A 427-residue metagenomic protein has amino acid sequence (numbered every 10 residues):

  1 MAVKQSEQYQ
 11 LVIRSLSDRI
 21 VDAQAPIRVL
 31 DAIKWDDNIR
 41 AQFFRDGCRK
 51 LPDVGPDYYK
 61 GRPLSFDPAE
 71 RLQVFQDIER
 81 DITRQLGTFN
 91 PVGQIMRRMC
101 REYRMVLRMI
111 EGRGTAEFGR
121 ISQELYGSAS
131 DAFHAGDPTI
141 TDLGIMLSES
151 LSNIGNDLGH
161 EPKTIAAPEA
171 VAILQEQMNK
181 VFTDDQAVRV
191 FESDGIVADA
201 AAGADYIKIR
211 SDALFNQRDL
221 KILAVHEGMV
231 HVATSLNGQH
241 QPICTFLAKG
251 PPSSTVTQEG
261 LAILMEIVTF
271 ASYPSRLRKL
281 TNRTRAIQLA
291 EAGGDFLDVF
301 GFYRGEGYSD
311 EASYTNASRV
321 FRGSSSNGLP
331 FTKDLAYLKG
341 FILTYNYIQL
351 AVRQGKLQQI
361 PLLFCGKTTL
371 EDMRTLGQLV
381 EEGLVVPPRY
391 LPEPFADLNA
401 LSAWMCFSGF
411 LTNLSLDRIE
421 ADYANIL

Functional and structural regions predicted by a protein language model:
M1-D137, A403-M405, F410-L427: N-terminal low-structure segments adjacent to metalloprotease catalytic domains across cellular compartments
D57-R62, F66, R218, A233-Q258: Post-HEXXH active-site segment of zinc metalloproteases
L86-F215: Contiguous, non-catalytic segments that form substrate-binding/exosite surfaces or channel walls
R108-E111, M229, A233-G238, E266-F270 (+4 more regions): Hydrophobic/aromatic-lined pockets within catalytic cores
A200-Y206, A233-Q239, E311-A317: Active-site-adjacent bridging/hinge elements
D219-A233: Short alpha-helix carrying the canonical HExxH Zn2+-binding catalytic motif
A248-Q288, G340: Post-HExxH zinc-binding segment in Zn-dependent metallohydrolases
R276-L427: Conserved alpha-helical "signature site" that marks functionally important helical segments or helix/loop junctions
